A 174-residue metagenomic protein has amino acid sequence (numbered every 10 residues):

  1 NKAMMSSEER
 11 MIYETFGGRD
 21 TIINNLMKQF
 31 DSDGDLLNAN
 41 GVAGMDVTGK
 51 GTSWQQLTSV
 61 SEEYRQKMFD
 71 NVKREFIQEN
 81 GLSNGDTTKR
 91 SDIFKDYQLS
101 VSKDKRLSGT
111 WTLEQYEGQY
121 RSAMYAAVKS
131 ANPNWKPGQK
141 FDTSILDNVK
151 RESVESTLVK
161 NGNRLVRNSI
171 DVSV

Functional and structural regions predicted by a protein language model:
N1-V174: Type III/flagellar secretion export determinants
